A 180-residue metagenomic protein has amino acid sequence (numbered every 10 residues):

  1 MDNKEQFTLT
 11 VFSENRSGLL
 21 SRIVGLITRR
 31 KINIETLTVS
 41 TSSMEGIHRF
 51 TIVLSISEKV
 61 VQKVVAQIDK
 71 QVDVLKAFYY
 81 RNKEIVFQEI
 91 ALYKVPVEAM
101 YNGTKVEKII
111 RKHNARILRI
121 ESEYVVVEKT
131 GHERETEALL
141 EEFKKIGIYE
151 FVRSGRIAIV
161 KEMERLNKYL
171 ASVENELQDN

Functional and structural regions predicted by a protein language model:
M1-R49, V53-N180: Long, contiguous binding/interaction regions
